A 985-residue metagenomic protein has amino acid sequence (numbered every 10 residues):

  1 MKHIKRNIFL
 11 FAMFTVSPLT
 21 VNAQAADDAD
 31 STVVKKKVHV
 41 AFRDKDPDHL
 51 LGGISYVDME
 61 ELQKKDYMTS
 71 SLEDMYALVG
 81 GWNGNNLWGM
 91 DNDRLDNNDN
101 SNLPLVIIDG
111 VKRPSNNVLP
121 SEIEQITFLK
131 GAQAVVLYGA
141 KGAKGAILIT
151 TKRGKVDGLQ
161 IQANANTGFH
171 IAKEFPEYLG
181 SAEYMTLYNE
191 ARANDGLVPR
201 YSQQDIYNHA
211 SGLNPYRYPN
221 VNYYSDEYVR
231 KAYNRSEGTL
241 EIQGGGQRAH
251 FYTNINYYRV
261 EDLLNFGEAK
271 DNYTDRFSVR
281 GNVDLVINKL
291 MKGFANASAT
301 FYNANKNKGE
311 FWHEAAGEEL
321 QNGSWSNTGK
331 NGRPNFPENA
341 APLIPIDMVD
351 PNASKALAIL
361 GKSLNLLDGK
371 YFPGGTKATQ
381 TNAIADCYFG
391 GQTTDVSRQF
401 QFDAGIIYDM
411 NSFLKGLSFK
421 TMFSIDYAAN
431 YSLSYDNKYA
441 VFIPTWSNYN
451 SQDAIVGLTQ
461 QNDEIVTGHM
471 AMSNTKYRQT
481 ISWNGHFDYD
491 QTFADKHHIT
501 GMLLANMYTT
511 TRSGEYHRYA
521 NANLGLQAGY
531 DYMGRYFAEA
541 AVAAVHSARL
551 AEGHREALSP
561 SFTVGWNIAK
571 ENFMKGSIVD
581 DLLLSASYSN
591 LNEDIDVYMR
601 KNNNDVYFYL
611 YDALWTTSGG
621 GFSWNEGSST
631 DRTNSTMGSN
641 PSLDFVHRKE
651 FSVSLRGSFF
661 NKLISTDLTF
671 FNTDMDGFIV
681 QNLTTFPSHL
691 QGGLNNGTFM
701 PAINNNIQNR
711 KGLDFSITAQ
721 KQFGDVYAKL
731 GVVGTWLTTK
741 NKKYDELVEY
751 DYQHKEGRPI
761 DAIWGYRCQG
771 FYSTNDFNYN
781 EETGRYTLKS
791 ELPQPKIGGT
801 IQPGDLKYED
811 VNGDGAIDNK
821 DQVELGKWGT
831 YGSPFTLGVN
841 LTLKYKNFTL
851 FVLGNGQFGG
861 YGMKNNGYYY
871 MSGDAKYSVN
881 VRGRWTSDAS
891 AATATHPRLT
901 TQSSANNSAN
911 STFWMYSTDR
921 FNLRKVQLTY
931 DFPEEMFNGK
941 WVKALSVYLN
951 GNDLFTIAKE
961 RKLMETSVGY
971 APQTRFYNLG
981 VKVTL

Functional and structural regions predicted by a protein language model:
M1-R280, K292-F294, N812: Short, small/polar-rich motifs associated with maturation and membrane association, primarily at protein termini
A25-D28, A172-E174, Y216-G267, N272-Q380 (+9 more regions): Flexible loop and strand-edge segments within Gram-negative outer membrane beta-barrel domains
V111-G154, E174-Y178, V221-T239, Y258-N296 (+11 more regions): Outer-membrane beta-barrel proteins
G154-L159, Q247-R248, L290-G293, K306 (+12 more regions): Short loop/turn motifs that connect adjacent beta-strands in outer-membrane beta-barrel proteins
Q162-R217, G309-E310, E314-L320, S326-T328 (+6 more regions): Conserved small-residue
R230-H250, I255-Y257, I287, N296-S298 (+13 more regions): Outer-membrane beta-barrel transmembrane strands
T381, A385, P803, Q857-V947 (+1 more regions): Extracytoplasmic gating/loop element in the C-terminal half of outer-membrane beta-barrel translocons and assembly
N572-F651, S658, L663-Q708: Solvent-exposed loop/turn elements at secondary-structure boundaries
